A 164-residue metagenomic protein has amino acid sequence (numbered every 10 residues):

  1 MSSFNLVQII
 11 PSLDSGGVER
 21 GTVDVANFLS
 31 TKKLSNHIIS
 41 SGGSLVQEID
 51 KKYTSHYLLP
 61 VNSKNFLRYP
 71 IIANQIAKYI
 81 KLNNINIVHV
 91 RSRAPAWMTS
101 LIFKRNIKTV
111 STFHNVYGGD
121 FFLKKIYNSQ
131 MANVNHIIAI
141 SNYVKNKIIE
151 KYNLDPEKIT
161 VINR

Functional and structural regions predicted by a protein language model:
M1-R164: Membrane-interface segments of envelope glycosyltransferases acting on lipid-linked substrates or membrane lipids
